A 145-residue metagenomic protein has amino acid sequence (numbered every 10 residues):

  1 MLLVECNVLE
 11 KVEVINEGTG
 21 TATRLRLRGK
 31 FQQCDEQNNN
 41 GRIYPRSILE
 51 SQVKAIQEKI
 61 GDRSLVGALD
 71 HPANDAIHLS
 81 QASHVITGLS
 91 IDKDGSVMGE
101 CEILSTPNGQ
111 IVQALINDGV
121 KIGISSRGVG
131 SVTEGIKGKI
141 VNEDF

Functional and structural regions predicted by a protein language model:
M1-I60: Polar/acidic, low-complexity leader/linker segments enriched in S/T/G and N/D
L3-E13, N74-M98, K139-F145: Short beta-strand and beta-hairpin "edge-sheet" elements
I15, R28-Q32, A68-D70, S80 (+2 more regions): A structural detector for beta-sheet-dominated domains
I15-G18, I43, I77-L79, V112-A114 (+1 more regions): Low-complexity, polar-biased intrinsically disordered regions enriched in Pro/Ser/Thr/Gly
R24-R28, S64-V66, S96, G123: A residue-level signal for beta-strand positions that form part of recognition/binding surfaces within mature
Q33-Q37, A73, S105, G130-V132: Short loop/turn segments at secondary-structure transitions that flank enzyme active sites
G61-I77, I124: Short conserved beta-strand and strand-loop elements enriched in small hydrophobics with frequent Asp/Gly
T87-F145: Residue microenvironments linked to proteolytic maturation and disulfide-stabilized extracellular modules
